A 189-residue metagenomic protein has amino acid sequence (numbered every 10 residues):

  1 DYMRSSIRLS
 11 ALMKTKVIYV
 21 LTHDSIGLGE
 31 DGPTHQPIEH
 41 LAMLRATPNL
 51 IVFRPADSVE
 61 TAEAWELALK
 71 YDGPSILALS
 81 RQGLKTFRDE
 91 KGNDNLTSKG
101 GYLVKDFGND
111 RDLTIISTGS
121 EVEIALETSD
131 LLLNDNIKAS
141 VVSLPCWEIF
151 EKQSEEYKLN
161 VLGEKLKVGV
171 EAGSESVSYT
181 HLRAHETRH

Functional and structural regions predicted by a protein language model:
D1-L41, K152: Thiamine diphosphate
S5-R8, E63, E127: Alpha-helical scaffolding segments of alpha/beta enzyme cores, especially the outer helices of TIM-barrel or partial
M13, T47-P48: Short, structured coil segments at secondary-structure junctions
G27-H35, T61, L69-R188: Thiamine diphosphate
F53: Short acidic-hydrophobic, aromatic-tinged amphipathic segments that line or gate anion-handling sites
A56: TRNA-recognition modules of translation machinery and tRNA-sensing kinases, especially anticodon-binding
